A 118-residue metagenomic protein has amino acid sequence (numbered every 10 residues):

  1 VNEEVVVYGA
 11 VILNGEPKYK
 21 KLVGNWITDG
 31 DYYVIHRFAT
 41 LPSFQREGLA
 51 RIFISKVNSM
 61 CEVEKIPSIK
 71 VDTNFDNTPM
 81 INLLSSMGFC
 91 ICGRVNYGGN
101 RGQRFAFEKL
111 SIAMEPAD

Functional and structural regions predicted by a protein language model:
V1-G9: Conserved beta-hairpin
V1-N2, F107-I112: Active-site beta-strand termini and strand-to-loop segments that position acidic
G9-R37, Q45: Conserved acyl-donor/pantetheine-binding loop and adjacent beta-alpha core of acyl/acetyltransferases and related
D31-Y33, R101-E108: Short beta-strand micro-motifs in enzyme catalytic cores
H36, L41, D72-N74: Residue-level recognition of the GNAT/N-acetyltransferase active site
T40, R46-S59, N82-S86: Conserved acetyl-CoA-binding loop-helix of GNAT-fold acetyltransferases
I54, C61-T73: Conserved GNAT acetyl-CoA-binding A-motif
D72-T73, S85-R104: Conserved catalytic-core motifs of GNAT/GCN5-like acyltransferases
